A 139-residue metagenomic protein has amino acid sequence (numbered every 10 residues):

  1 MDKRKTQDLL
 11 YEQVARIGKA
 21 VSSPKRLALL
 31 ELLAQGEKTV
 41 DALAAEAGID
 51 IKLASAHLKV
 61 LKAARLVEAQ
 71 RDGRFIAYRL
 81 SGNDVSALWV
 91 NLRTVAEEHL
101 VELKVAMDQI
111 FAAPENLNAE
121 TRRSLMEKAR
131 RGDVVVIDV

Functional and structural regions predicted by a protein language model:
M1-Y11: Long, low-complexity, charged/polar intrinsically disordered regions in eukaryotic proteins
E12-L53, I76-N83: N-terminal helix-turn-helix DNA-binding core of bacterial DNA-binding proteins
R26, R71, I137-V139: Short, cationic motifs built from Arg/Lys/His that form the positively charged side of catalytic pockets
A45, K62-A63: Alpha-helical residues within the helix-turn-helix
L58-K59: Short, hydrophobic-biased segments on the C-terminal half of alpha helices that form "recognition helices"
A63-D72, R79: Beta-hairpin "wing" of winged helix-turn-helix
N83-V139: Flexible, polar/low-complexity N-terminal or interdomain linker segments that lie immediately upstream of folded
